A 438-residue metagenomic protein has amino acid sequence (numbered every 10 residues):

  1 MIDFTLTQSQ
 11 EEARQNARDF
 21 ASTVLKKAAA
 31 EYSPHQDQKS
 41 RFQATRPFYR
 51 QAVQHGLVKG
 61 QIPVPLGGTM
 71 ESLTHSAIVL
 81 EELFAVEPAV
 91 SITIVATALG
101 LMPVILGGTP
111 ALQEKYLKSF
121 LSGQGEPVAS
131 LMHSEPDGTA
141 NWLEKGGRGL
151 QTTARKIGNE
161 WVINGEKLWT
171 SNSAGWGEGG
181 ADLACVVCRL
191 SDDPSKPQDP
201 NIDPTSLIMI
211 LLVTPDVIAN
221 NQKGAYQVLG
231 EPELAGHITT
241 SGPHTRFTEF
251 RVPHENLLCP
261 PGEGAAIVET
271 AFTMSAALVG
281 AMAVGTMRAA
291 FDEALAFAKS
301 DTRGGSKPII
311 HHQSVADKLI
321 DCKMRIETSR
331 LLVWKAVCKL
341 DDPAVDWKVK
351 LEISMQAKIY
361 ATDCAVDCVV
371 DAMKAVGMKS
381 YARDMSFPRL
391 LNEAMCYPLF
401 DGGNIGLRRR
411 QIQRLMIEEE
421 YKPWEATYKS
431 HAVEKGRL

Functional and structural regions predicted by a protein language model:
M1-T93, K115-S119, E419-L438: Amphipathic, small/basic residue-rich leader segments at the start of a protein or domain
L6, E12, G224-E327: Glycine-rich beta->alpha junctions and the first turn(s) of the following alpha-helix
K26-K39, K299, R303, K307 (+2 more regions): C-terminal helix-coil-helix/basic helical segment that borders enzyme active sites and/or dimer interfaces and provides
V79, V376-L438: Glycine-rich phosphate/cofactor-binding loops in nucleotide/flavin-utilizing enzymes
S91-Q113, G138-W142: N-terminal glycine-rich flavin-associated loop
Q124-D137, V187: A short, Trp-centered hydrophobic/proline-enriched beta-strand micro-motif
E166-A225: A short core secondary-structure module
L168-G175, M274-V279, C396-G403: Glycine-rich phosphate/pyrophosphate-binding beta-alpha loops
